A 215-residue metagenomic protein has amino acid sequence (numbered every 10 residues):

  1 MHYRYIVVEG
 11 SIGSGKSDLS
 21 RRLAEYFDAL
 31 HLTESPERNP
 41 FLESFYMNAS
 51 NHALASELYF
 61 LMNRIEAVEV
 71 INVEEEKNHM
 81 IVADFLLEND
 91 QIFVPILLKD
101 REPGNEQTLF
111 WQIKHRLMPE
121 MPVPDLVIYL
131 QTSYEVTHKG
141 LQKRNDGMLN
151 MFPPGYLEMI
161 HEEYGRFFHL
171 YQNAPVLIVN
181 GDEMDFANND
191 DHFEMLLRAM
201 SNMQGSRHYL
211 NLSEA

Functional and structural regions predicted by a protein language model:
V8: Hydrophobic anchor at the beta1->P-loop junction of P-loop NTPases
S11: P-loop (Walker A) phosphate-binding loop of NTP-binding proteins
K16: Conserved lysine of the Walker
E25-N63: Conserved substrate/cofactor phosphate-moiety recognition/catalytic segment in nucleotide-dependent phosphotransferases
R64-E102: A basic- and aromatic-enriched beta-loop-alpha substructure that forms the phosphate/nucleotide- and DNA/RNA-contacting
D90-E162: A glycine- and Lys/Arg-enriched "phosphate-lid" helix/loop adjacent to the NTP-binding pocket of small-molecule kinases
K139-A215: NTP-dependent small-molecule kinase module
